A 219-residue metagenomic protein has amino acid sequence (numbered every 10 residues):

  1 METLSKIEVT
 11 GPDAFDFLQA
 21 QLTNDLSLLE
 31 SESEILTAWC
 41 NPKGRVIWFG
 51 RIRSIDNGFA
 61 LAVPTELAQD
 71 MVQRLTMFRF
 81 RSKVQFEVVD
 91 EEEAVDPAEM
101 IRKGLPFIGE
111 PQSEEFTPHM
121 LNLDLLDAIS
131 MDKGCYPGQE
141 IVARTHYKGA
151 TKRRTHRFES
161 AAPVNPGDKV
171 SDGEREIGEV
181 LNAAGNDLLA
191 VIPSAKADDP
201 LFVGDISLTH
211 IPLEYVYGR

Functional and structural regions predicted by a protein language model:
M1-R219: Basic, glycine/lysine-rich polyanion-binding surfaces/domains
